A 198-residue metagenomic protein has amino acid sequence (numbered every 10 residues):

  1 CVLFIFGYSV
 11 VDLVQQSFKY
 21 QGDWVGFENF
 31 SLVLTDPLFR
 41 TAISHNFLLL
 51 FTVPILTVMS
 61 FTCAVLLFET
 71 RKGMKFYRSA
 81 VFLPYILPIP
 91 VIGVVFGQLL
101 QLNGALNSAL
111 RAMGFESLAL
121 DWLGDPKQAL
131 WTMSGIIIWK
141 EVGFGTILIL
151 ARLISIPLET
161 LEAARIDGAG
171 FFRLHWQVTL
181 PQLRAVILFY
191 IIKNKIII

Functional and structural regions predicted by a protein language model:
C1-I198: A structural signal for multi-pass alpha-helical bundles of membrane permease subunits that mediate small-molecule
